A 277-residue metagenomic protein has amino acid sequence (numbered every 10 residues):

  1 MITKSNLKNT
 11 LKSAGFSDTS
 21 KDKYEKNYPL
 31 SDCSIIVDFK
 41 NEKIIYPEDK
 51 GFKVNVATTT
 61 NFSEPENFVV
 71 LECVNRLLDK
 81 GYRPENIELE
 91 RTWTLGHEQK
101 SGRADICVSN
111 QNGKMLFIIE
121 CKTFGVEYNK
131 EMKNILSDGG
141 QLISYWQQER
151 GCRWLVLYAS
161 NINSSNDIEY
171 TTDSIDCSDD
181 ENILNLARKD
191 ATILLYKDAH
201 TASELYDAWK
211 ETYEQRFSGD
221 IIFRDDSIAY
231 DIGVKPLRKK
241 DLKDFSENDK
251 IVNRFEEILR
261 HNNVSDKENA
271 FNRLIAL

Functional and structural regions predicted by a protein language model:
M1-E64: Interdomain/boundary linker segments immediately adjacent to catalytic/signaling cores
M1-F16, I183-K243: Non-catalytic C-terminal interaction segments of nucleic acid-processing enzymes
D18-I36, T58-F62, E85-G113: Active-site metal-binding core of divalent-cation-utilizing nuclease and nuclease-like domains
N55-E90: Short, well-structured hydrophobic secondary-structure segments
C73, A104-N110, M115-Y128, Y145: Conserved catalytic cores of phosphodiester-cleaving nucleases, focusing on short active-site segments
E85, E98-S101, M115-I118, V126-G139: Active-site-adjacent loop/helix micro-motif of nuclease/hydrolase catalytic cores
E88, K130-L194: Nucleic-acid nuclease catalytic cores
A276-L277: Long recognition/docking surfaces used for binding and targeting
